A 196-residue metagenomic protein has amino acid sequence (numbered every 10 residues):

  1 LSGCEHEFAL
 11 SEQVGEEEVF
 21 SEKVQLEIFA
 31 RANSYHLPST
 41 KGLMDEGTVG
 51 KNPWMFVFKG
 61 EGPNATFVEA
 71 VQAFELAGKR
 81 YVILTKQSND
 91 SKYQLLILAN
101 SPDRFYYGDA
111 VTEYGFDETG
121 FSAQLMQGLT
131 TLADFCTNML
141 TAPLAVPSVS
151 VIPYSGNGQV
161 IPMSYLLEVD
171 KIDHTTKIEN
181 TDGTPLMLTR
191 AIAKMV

Functional and structural regions predicted by a protein language model:
S2-I28: Bacterial Sec-dependent N-terminal signal peptides
Q25-V196: Short, low-hydrophobicity acidic/polar segments
